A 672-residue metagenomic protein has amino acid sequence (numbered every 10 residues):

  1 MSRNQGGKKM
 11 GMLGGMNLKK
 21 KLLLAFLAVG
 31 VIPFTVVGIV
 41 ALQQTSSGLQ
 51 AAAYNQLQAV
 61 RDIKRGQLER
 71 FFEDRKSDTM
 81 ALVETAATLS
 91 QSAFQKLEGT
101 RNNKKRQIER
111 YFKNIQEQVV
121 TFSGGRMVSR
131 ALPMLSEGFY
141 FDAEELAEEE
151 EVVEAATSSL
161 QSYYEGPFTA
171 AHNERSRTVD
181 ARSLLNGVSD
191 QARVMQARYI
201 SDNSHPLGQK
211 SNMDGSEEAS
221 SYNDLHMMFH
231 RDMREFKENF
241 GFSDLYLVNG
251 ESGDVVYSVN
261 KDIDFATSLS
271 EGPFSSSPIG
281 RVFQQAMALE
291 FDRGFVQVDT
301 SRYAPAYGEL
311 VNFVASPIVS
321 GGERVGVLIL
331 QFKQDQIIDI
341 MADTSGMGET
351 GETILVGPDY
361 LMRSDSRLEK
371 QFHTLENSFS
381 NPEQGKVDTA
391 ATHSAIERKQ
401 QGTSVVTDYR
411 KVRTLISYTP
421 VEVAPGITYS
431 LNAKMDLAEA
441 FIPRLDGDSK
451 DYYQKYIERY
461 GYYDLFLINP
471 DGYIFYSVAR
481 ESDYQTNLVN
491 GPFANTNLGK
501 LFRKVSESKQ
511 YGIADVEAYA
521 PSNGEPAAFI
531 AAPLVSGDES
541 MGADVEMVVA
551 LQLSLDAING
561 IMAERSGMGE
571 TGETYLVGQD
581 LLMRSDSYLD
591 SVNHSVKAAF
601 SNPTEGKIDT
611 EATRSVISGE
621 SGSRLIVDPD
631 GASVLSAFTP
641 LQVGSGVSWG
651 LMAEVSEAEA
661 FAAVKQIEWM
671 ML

Functional and structural regions predicted by a protein language model:
M1-K19, S47-A51, E117, A658-E659: Non-catalytic regulatory/interaction regions at protein termini and inter-domain linkers
M16-S47, A51-Q56, V60, F71-D78 (+6 more regions): Extreme N-terminal signal-anchor transmembrane helix of membrane signaling/transducer proteins, especially in bacteria
Q50-G124, S136, F229, L330 (+2 more regions): N-terminal membrane-insertion helices
D74-A81, R110-R130, M134, E144-D202 (+9 more regions): Short N-terminal helix-loop-first-beta-strand/juxtamembrane motif that initiates sensory/input modules
V194-G208, M213-Q331, E397-I416, I457-R459 (+2 more regions): Extracytoplasmic/periplasmic ligand-binding sensor regions of membrane-associated signaling proteins
I263-S276, D335-M341, Q371-N381, F441 (+3 more regions): A short, polar/charged loop-to-alpha-helix boundary motif
V282-Q284, A288-F291, S301-P305, E309-L310 (+10 more regions): Extracellular/periplasmic juxtamembrane segments that couple receptor/chemosensory ectodomains to their
V298-S301, V314, I338-D343, S417 (+4 more regions): Short beta-alpha junctions and helix-cap segments that line functional grooves
